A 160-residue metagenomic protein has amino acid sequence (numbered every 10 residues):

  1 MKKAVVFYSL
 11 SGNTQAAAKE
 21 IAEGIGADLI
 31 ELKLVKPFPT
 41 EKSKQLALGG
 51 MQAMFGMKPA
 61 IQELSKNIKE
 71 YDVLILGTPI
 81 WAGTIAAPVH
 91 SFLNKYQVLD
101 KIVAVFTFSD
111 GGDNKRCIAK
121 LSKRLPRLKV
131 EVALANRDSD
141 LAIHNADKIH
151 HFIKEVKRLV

Functional and structural regions predicted by a protein language model:
M1-L76, G83-I85, H90, N94 (+1 more regions): N-terminal beta1-alpha1-beta2 submodule of the flavodoxin-like/Rossmannoid cofactor-binding fold
S11, K36, W81-G83, D110-D113 (+1 more regions): Solvent-exposed loop/turn segments at secondary-structure junctions within structured extracellular/periplasmic domains
T40, A47, F55, K101 (+3 more regions): Alpha-helix boundary/capping detector
I68, N94-K101, R124-R127: Short, conserved loop/helix-junction motifs that constitute active-site signature segments in enzyme catalytic cores
L76-G77, V105: Redox-cofactor binding/interface segments in oxidoreductases and associated redox assembly factors
A104-H144: Short, glycine-/small-residue-rich phosphate/pyrophosphate-handling segment
